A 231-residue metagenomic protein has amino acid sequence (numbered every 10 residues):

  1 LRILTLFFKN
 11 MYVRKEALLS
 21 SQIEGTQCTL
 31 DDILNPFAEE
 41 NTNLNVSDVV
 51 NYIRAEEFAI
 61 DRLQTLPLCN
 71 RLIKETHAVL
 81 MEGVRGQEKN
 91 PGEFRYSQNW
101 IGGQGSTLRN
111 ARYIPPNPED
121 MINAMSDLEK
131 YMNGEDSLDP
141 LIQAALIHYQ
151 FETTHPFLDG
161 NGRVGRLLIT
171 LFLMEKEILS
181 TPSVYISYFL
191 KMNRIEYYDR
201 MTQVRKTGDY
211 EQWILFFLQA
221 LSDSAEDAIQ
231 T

Functional and structural regions predicted by a protein language model:
L1-T231: FIC/Doc superfamily catalytic core
